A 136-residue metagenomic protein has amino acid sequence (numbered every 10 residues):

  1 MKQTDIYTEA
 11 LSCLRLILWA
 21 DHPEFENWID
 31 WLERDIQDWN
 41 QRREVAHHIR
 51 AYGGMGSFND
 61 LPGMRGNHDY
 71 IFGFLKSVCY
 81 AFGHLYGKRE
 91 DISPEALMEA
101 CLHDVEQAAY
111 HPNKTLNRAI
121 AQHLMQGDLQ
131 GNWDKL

Functional and structural regions predicted by a protein language model:
M1-L14, W133-D134: N-terminal intrinsically disordered, low-complexity tails enriched in polar/charged
K2-Q3, Q37-E44, S93, P112: Alpha-helix capping and helix-coil boundary motifs
K2-T8, D21, F25-W28, H47 (+1 more regions): Short amphipathic alpha-helical heptad-repeat segments
T8-L11, R15, E26-I29, E33-I36 (+6 more regions): Residue-level detector of alpha-helical secondary structure
L16-A20: Negatively charged, low-complexity tracts enriched in Asp/Glu with abundant Ser/Thr
D21-S77: Amphipathic alpha-helical interaction modules
G56-L136: Amphipathic alpha-helical binding modules
